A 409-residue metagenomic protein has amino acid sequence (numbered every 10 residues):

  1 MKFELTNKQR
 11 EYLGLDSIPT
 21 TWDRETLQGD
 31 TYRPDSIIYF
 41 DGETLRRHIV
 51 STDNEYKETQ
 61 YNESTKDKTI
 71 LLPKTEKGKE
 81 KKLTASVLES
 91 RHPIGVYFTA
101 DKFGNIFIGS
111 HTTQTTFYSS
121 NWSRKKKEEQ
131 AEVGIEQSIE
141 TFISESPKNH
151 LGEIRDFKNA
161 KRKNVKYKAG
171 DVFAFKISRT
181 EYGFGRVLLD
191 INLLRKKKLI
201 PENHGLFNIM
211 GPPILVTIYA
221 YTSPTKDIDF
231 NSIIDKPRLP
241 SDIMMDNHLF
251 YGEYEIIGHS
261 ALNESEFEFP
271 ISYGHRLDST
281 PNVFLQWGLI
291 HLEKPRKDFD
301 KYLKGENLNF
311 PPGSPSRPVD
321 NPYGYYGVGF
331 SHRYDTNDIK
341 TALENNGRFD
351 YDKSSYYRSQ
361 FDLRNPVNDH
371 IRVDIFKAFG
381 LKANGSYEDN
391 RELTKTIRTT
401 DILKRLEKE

Functional and structural regions predicted by a protein language model:
M1-K126, E266-E409: N-terminal intrinsically disordered, low-complexity, charge/repeat-rich segments that act as generic
Q130-T222: Short N-terminal edge-element motif at the start of the domain
R195-P270: Structured domain cores in non-transmembrane regions
